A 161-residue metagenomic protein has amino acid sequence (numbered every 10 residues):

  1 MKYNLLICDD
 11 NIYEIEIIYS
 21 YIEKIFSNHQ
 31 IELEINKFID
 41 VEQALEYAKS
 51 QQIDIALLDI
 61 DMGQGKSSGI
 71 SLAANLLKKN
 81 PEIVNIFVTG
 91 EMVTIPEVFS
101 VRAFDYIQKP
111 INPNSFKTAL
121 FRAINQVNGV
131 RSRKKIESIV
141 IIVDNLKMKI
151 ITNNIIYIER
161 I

Functional and structural regions predicted by a protein language model:
K2-I22: Conserved acidic segment of CheY-like receiver
Y3, L33, I83: Switch/coupling loops of ABC transporter nucleotide-binding domains
C8-D9, F38, A56: Conserved sequence signature across two-component system core domains
F26-D40, Y47: Short hydrophobic/Thr-rich beta-strand motif most characteristic of the beta2 strand and flanking loop of CheY-like
Q43-R131: CheY-like receiver
F121-I161: Conserved binding/recognition cores within well-folded domains
